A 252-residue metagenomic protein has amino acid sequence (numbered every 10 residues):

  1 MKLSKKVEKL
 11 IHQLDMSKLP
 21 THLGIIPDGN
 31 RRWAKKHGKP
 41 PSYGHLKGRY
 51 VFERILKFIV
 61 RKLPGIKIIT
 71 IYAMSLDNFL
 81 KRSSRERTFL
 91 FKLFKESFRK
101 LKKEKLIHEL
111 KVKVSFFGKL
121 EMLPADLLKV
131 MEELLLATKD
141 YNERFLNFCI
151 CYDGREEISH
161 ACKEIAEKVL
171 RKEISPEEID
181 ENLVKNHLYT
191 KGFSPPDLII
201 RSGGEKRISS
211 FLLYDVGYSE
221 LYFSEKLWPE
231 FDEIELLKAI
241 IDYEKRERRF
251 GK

Functional and structural regions predicted by a protein language model:
M1-K252: Flexible, compositionally biased loop and terminal segments
